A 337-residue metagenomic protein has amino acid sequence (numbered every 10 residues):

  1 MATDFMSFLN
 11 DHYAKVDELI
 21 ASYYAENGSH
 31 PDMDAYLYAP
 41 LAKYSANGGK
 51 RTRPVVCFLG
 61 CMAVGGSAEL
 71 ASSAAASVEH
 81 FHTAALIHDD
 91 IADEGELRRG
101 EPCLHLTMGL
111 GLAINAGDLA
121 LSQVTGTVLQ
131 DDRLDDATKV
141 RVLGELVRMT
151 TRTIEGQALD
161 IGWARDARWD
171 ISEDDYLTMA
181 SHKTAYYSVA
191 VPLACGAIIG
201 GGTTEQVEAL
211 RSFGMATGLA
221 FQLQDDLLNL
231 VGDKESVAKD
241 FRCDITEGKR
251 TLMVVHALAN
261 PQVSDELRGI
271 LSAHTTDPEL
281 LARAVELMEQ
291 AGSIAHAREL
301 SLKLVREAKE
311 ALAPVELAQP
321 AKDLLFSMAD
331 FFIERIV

Functional and structural regions predicted by a protein language model:
M1-G28: N-terminal amphipathic/basic leader segments beginning at the initiator methionine
D4-F8, Y44, Y176-S181, S293-H296 (+2 more regions): Non-transmembrane, amphipathic alpha-helical segments
D11, K15, E145, V191 (+4 more regions): A non-catalytic, amphipathic alpha-helix used as a structural packing/dimerization or gating element in enzyme scaffolds
G28-E266, D330-I333: Mg2+-dependent prenyl diphosphate-binding active-site environment of isoprenoid biosynthetic enzymes
V254, A308, L325: Hydrophobic, well-ordered secondary-structure elements that form the walls of internal hydrophobic environments
D265-V315: Mobile late-domain/C-terminal helix-loop "cap" segments that border catalytic sites or the cytosolic face
L304, E316-V337: Short, amphipathic C-terminal "tail helix"
